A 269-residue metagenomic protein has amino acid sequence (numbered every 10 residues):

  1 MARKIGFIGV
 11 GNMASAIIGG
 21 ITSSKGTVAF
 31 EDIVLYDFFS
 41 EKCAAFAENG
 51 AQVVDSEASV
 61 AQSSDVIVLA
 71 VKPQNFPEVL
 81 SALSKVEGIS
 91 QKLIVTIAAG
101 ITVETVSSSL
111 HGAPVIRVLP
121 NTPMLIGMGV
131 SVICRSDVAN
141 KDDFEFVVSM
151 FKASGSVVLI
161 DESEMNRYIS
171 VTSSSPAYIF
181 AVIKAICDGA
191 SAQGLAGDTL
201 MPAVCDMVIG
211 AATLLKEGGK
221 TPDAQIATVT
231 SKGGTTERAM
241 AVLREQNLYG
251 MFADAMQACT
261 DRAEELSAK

Functional and structural regions predicted by a protein language model:
M1-D55, S59-Q62, S109, S191-Q193: NAD(P)+-binding Rossmann beta1-loop-alpha1 motif at the extreme N-terminus of oxidoreductases
A29-D32, S90-K92, D198-T199: Short acidic capping loops at alpha-helix termini that bridge into adjacent secondary structure
I33, C43, V60, A196-A203 (+2 more regions): Small-residue helix-packing motif on alpha-helices
N49, E57-I133, D137: Rossmann-like NAD(P)(H) cofactor-binding subdomain of soluble oxidoreductases
T105, S109-P114, V130-Y168, Y178-E217: Internal alpha-helical scaffold of NAD(P)-dependent oxidoreductase catalytic cores
V115, M165-S170, P222-A227: Short pre-catalytic strand/loop immediately N-terminal to key active-site residues, enriched for Gly-Thr
C205, I209-K269: NAD(P)-dependent Rossmann-like dehydrogenase/reductase catalytic/cofactor-binding core
